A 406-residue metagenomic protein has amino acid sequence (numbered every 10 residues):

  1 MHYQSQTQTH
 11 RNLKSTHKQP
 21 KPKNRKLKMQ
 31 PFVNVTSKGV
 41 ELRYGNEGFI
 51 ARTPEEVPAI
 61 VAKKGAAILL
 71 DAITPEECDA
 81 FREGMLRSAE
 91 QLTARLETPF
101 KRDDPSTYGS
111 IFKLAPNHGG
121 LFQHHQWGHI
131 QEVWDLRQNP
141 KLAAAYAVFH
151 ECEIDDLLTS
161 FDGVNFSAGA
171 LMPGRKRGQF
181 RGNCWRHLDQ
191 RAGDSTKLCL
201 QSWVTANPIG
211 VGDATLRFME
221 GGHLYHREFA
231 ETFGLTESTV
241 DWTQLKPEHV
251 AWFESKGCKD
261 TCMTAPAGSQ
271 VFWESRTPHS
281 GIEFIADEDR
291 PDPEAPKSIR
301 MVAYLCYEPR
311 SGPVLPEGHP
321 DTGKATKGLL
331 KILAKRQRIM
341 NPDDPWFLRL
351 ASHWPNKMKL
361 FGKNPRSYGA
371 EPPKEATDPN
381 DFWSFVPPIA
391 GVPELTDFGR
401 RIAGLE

Functional and structural regions predicted by a protein language model:
M1-Q6, H10-R11, H17-K63, D79 (+1 more regions): Fe(II)/2-oxoglutarate
Q30-K63, L70-A192: Non-heme Fe(II)-dependent double-stranded beta-helix
F32, T36-G39, E231-G234, A267-F272 (+1 more regions): Non-heme Fe(II)/2-oxoglutarate
V148-L157, A192-L198, T205-D213, Y225: Secondary-structure boundary elements
F166, M219-H226, C306-G312: Short edge-strand/loop segments of extracellular domains
A168, R186-Q190, L200-P208, F218-E220: Short, structured patches in soluble enzyme cores that scaffold and shape functional sites
T196-C199, I209-P278: Double-stranded beta-helix
